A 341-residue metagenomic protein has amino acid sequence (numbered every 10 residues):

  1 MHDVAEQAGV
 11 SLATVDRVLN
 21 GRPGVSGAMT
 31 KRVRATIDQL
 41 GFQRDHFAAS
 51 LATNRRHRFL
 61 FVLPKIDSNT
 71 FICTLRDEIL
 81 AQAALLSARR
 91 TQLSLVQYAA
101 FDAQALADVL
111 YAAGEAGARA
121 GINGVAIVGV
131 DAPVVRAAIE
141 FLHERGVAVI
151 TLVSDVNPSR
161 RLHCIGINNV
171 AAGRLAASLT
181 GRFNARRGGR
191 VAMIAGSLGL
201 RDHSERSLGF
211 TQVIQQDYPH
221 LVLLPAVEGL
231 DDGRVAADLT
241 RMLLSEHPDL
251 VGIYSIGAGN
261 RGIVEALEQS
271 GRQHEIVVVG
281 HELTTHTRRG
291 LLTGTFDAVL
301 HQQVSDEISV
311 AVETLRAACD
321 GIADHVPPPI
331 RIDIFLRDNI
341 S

Functional and structural regions predicted by a protein language model:
M1-T53: N-terminal helix-turn-helix DNA-binding module of bacterial transcription factors
R44-D108: Amphipathic helical "hinge" segments at domain boundaries
L60, R190-I194: Conserved beta-strand elements of the Class I
K65-T70, L95-D108, D131, I165-R174 (+5 more regions): Hinge/beta->alpha junction and helix N-cap segments in small-molecule ligand-binding domains
G124-H143, F210, P225-H286: Hydrophobic alpha-helical
A132-A171, T284-L292: Flexible loop/hinge segments that line or gate small-molecule binding clefts
I214, Q303-S341: Hinge/cleft segment of the Venus flytrap/periplasmic-binding protein
